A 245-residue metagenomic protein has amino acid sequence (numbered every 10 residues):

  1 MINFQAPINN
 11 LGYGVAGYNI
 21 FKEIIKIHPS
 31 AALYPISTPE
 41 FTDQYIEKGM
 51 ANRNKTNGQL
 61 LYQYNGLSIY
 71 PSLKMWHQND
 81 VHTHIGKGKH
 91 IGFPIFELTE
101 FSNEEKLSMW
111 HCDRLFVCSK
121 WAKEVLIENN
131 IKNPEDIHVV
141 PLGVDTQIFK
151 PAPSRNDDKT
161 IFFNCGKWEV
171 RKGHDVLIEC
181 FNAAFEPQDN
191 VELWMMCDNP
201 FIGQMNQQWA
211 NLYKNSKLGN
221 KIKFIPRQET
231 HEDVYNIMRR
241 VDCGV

Functional and structural regions predicted by a protein language model:
M1-I69: N-terminal pre-catalytic "stem/leader" segment of glycosyltransferase-like enzymes
I2, R155-K172, I178-N182, L193-M195: Conserved donor-binding/catalytic core segment of Leloir-type glycosyltransferases
P39, E192-Q207, R227: Glycosyltransferase donor-sugar binding loop
F41-E128, E232-D233: Extended catalytic core of nucleotide-activated donor transferases of GT-like folds
N103-E104, G143-T160: Acidic anion/phosphate-binding donor-loop and adjacent secondary structure in glycosyltransferase catalytic cores
D113-E124, K132-K150: Donor nucleotide-sugar binding/catalytic pocket of nucleotide-sugar-dependent glycosyltransferases
N206-E232, N236: Nucleotide-activated donor-binding/catalytic signature segment of Leloir-type glycosyltransferases, i.e., the conserved
N236-V245: Acidic donor-binding loop of glycosyltransferase active sites
